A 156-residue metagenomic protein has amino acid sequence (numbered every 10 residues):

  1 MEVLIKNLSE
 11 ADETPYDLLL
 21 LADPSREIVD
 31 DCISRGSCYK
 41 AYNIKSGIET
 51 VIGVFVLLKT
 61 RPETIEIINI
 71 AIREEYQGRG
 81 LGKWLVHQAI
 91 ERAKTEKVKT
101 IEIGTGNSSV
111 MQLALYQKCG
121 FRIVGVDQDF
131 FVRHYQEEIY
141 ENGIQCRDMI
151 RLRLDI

Functional and structural regions predicted by a protein language model:
V3-E75, V86-H87, D155: Acetyl-CoA-dependent GNAT
G36-C38, C146-R151: Short hydrophobic/aromatic beta-strand or adjacent loop that forms the aromatic wall/cage of a ligand/substrate-binding
R73-E75, R79, S108: Active-site acidic-Proline motif in GNAT/NAT acetyltransferases
G78-E91, K118: Conserved acetyl-CoA-binding loop-helix of GNAT-fold acetyltransferases
A93-T105: Conserved GNAT acetyl-CoA-binding A-motif
I103-L113, Q128-H134: Conserved beta-strand-loop-alpha-helix junction that forms the acyl-donor binding cleft
Q117-G125: Conserved acetyl-CoA-binding loop of GNAT-fold acetyltransferases
V124-D148: Short, flexible, glycine-rich and Lys/Arg-enriched loop motifs at helix boundaries that contact anionic partners
